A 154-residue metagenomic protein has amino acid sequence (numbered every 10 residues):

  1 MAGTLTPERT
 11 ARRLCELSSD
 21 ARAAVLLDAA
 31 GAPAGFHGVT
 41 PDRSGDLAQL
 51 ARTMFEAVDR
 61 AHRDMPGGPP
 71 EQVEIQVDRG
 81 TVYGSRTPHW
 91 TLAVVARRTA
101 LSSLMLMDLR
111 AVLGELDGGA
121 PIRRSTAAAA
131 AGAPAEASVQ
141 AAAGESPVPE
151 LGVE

Functional and structural regions predicted by a protein language model:
M1-A21, A30-E154: Acidic, low-complexity cytosolic segments
